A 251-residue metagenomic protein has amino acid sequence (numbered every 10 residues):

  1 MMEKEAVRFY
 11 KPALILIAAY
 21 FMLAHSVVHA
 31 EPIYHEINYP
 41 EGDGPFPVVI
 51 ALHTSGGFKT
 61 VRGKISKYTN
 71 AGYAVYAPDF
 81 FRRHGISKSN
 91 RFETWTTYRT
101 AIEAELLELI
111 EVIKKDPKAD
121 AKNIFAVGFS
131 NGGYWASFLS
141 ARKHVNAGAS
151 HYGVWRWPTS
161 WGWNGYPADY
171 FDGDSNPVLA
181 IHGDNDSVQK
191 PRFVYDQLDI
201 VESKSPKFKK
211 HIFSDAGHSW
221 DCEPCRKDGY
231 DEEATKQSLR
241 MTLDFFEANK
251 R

Functional and structural regions predicted by a protein language model:
P45-T54: Short beta-strand element of the alpha/beta-hydrolase
T60, F81-T100, D221-C225: Cap/lid segment of the alpha/beta-hydrolase catalytic domain
T60-P78: Short amphipathic alpha-helix adjacent to the substrate-entry channel of hydrolases
K64, K190-I200: Short alpha-helix in the alpha/beta-hydrolase fold that links the catalytic acid
W95-P117: Alpha/beta-hydrolase active-site loop
K118-S130: Alpha/beta-hydrolase fold nucleophile elbow
D174, A180-H182, D186: Short beta-strand/loop motif that positions the catalytic acidic residue of the alpha/beta-hydrolase fold
K207-R251: C-terminal catalytic histidine-bearing segment of alpha/beta-hydrolase fold enzymes
